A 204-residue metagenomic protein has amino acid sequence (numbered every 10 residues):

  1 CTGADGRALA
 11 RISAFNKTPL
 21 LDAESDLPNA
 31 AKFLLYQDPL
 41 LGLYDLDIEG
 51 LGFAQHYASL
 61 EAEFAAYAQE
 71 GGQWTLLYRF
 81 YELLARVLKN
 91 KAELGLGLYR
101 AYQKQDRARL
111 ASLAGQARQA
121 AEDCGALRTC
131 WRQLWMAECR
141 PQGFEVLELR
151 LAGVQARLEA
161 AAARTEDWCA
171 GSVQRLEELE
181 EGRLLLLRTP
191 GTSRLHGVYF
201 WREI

Functional and structural regions predicted by a protein language model:
C1-I204: Substrate-binding groove of N-acetylhexosamine-processing glycoside hydrolases
